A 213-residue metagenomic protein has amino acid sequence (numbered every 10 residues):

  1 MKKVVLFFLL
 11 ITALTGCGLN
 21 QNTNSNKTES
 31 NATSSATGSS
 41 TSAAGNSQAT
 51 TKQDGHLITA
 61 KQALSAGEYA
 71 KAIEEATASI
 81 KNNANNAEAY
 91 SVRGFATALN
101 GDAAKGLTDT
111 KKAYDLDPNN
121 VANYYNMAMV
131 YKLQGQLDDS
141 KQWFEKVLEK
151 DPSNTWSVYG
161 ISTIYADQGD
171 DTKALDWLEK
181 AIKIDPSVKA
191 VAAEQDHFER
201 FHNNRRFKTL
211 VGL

Functional and structural regions predicted by a protein language model:
L14-G16: C-terminal motif of bacterial Sec signal peptides marking the signal peptidase cleavage site
Q21-G45, K183-L213: Terminal, low-structured helical/coil segments at or just beyond the last alpha-helical repeat
A49-E88, V92-F95, L99: Alpha-helical segment of the N-proximal tetratricopeptide repeat
A66-E75, L99-K112, Q134-K146, G169-W177 (+1 more regions): Structural signature of tandem alpha-helical TPR/SEL1-like repeats, specifically the intra-repeat loop/turn
N82, D115-L116, K150, I184-D185: Structural marker of alpha-solenoid helical repeat scaffolds
V92, N126, G160, E194-Q195: Canonical tetratricopeptide repeat
